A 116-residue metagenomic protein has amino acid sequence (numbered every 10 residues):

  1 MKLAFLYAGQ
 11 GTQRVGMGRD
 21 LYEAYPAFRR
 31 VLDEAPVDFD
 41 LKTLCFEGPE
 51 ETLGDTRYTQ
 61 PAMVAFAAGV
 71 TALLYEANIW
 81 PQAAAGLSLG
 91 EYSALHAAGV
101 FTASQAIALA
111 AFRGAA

Functional and structural regions predicted by a protein language model:
M1-A116: FabD-like malonyl-/acyl-CoA
